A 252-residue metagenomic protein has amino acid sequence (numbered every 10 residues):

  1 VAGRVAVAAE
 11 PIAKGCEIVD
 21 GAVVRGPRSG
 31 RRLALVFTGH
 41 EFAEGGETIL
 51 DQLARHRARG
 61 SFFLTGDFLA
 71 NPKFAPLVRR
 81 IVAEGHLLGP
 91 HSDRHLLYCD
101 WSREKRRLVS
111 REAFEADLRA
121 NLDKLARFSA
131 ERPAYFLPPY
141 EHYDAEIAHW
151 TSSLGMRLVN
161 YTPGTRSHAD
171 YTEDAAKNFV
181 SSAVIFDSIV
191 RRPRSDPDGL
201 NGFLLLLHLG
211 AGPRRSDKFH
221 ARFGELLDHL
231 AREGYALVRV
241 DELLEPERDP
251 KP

Functional and structural regions predicted by a protein language model:
V7-R106, A120-P133, K218, L226-H229 (+1 more regions): Active-site beta->alpha N-cap acidic-glycine motif
P72-K73, H95-L206, G210-A236, E242-E245 (+1 more regions): Catalytic domains of cell-wall/extracellular-matrix polysaccharide-remodeling enzymes, centered on de-N-acetylation
